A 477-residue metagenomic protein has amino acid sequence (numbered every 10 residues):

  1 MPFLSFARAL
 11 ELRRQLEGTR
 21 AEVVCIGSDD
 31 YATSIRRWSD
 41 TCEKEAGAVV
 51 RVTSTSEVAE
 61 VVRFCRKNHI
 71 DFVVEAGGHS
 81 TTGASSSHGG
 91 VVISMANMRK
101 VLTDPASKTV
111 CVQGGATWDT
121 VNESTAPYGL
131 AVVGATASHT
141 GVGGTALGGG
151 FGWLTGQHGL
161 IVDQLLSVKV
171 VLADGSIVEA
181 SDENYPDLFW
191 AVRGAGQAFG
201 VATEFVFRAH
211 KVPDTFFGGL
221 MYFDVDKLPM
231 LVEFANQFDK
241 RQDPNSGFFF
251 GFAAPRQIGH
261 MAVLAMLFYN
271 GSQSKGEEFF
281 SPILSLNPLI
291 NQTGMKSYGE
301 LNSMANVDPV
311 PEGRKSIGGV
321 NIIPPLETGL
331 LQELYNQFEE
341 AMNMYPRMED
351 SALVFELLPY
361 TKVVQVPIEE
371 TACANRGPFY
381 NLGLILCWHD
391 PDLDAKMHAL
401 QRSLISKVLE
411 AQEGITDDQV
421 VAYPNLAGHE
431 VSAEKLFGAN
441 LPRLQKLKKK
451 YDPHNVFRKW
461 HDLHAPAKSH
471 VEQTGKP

Functional and structural regions predicted by a protein language model:
M1-P477: Soluble FAD-dependent oxygen oxidases
